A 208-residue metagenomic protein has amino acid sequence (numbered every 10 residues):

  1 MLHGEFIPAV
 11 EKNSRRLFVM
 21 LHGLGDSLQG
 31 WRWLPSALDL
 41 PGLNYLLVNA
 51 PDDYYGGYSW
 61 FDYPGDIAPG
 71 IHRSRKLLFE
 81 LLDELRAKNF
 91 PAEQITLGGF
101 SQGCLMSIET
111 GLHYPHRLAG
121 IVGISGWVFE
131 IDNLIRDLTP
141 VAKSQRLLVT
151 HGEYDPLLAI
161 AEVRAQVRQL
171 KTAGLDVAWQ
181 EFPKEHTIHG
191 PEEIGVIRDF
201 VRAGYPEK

Functional and structural regions predicted by a protein language model:
M1-A92: Serine-hydrolase catalytic machinery in alpha/beta-hydrolase-like enzymes
W31-L34, I135, A159-Q169: Short alpha-helix in the alpha/beta-hydrolase fold that links the catalytic acid
G57-P64, G126-R146: Flexible "cap/lid" loop of the alpha/beta hydrolase fold
L97-G99, V122-I124, T150: Short beta-strand immediately N-terminal to the catalytic nucleophile in serine-hydrolase-like folds
G98-G103, S107: Gly/Ala-rich beta-loop-alpha elbow adjacent to hydrolase catalytic centers
H116-V128: A conserved short beta-strand
L148-H151, D155: Short beta-strand/loop motif that positions the catalytic acidic residue of the alpha/beta-hydrolase fold
A161-K208: C-terminal catalytic histidine-bearing segment of alpha/beta-hydrolase fold enzymes
